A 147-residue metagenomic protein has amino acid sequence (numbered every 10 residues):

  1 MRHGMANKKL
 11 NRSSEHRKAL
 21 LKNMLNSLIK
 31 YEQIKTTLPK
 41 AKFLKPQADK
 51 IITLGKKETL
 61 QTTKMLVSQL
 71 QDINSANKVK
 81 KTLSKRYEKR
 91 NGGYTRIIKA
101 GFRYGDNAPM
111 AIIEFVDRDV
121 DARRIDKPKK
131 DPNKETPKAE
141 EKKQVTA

Functional and structural regions predicted by a protein language model:
M1-A147: Structured, basic alpha/beta domains of bacterial-type, RNA-associated proteins
